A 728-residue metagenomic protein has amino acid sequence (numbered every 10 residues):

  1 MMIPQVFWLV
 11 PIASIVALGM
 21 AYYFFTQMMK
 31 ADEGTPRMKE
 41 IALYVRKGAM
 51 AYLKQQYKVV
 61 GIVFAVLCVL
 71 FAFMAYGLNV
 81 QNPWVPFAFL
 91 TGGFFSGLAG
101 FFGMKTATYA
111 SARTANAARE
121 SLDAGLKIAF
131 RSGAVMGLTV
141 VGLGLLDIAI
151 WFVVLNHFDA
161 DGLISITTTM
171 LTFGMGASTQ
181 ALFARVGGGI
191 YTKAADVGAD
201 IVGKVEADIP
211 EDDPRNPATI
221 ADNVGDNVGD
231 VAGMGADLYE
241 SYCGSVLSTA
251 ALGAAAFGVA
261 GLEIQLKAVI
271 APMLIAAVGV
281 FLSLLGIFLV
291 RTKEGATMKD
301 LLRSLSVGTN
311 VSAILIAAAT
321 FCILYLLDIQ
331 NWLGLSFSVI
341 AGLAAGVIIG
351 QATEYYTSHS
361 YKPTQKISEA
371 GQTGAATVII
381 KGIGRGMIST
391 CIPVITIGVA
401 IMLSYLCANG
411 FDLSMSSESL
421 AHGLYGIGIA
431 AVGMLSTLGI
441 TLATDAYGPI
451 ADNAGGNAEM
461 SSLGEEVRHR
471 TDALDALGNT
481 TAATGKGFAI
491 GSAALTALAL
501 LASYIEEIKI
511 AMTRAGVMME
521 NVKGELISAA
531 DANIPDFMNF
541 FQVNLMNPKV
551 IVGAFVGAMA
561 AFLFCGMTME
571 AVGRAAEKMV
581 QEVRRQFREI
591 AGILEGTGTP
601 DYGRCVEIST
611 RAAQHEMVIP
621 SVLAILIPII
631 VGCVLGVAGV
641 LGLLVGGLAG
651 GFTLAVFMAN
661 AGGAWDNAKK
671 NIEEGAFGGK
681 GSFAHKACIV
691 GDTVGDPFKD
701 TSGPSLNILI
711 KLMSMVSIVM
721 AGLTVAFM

Functional and structural regions predicted by a protein language model:
M1-M728: Hydrophobic packing and interface segments
